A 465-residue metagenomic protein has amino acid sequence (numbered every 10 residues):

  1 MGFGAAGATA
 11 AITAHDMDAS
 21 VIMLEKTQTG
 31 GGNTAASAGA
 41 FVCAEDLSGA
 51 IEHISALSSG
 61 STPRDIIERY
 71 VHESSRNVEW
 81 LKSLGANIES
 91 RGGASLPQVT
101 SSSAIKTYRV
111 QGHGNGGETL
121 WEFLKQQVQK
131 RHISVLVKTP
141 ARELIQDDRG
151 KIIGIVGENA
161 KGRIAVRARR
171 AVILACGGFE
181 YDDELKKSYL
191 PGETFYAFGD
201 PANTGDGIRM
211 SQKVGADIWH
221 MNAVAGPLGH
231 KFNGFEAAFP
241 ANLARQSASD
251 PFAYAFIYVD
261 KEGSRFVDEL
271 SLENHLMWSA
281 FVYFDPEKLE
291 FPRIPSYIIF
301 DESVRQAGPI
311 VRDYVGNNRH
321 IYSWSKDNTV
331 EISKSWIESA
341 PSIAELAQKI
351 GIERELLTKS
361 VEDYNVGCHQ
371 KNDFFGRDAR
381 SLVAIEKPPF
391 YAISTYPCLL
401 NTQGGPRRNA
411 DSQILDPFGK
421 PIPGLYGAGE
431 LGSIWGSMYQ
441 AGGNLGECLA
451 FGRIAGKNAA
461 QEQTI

Functional and structural regions predicted by a protein language model:
M1-G2, E158, A168-R169, L174-C176 (+2 more regions): Short, well-ordered coil/turn residues at beta-beta hairpins and beta-strand->alpha-helix junctions within
M1-M23, A455, A459-A460: N-terminal Rossmann-like FAD-binding beta1-loop-alpha1 element of flavoenzymes
H15-S37: Glycine-rich FAD pyrophosphate-binding loop
V42-Y70: Glycine-rich active-site loop/strand segments that organize a redox cofactor
H72-R163, R169, D182-E184, K231-N233 (+1 more regions): Conserved redox-cofactor binding core of oxidoreductases
E143, L356-W435, Y439: A glycine-rich dinucleotide-binding beta-alpha-beta segment and adjacent secondary-structure elements that constitute
N159-R163, R167-E236, L445, F451-I454 (+1 more regions): Glycine-rich loop(s) and the adjacent beta-strand/alpha-helix scaffold that form part
I208-M210, D217-K349: An anion/pyrophosphate-binding glycine-rich loop and adjacent beta-alpha core in soluble alpha-beta enzymes
